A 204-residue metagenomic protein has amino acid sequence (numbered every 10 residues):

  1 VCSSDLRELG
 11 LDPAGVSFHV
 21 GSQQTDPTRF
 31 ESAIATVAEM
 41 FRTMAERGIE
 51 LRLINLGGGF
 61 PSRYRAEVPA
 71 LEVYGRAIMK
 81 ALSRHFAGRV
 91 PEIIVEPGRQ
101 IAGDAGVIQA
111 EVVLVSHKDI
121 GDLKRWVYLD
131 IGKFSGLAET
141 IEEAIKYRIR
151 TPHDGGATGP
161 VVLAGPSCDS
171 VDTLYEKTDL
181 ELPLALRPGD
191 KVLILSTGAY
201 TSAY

Functional and structural regions predicted by a protein language model:
C2-S3: Short, small-residue-biased leader/transition segments that mark boundaries at the very start of proteins
E8-L11, M44-E50, R84-V90, D119: Short helix-capping segments at alpha-helix termini
D12-T25: Conserved strand-turn element in the central/C-terminal portion of the radical SAM core barrel that lines
V16, I54-L56, L129: Buried hydrophobic side chains on well-structured beta-strands
V20-G21, I54-Y64, V95-R99: Glycine-rich beta-strand-to-loop/alpha-helix junction loops that act as flexible
T25-A33, A66-Y74: Alpha-helix N-cap and loop-to-helix initiation/capping positions
V37-E39, T43, Y74-F86: Alpha-helix-loop-beta-strand connector modules within alpha/beta enzyme cores
A77, G88-Y204: Charged (often Lys/Glu-rich) extended helix/loop segments that serve as interaction or gating elements
